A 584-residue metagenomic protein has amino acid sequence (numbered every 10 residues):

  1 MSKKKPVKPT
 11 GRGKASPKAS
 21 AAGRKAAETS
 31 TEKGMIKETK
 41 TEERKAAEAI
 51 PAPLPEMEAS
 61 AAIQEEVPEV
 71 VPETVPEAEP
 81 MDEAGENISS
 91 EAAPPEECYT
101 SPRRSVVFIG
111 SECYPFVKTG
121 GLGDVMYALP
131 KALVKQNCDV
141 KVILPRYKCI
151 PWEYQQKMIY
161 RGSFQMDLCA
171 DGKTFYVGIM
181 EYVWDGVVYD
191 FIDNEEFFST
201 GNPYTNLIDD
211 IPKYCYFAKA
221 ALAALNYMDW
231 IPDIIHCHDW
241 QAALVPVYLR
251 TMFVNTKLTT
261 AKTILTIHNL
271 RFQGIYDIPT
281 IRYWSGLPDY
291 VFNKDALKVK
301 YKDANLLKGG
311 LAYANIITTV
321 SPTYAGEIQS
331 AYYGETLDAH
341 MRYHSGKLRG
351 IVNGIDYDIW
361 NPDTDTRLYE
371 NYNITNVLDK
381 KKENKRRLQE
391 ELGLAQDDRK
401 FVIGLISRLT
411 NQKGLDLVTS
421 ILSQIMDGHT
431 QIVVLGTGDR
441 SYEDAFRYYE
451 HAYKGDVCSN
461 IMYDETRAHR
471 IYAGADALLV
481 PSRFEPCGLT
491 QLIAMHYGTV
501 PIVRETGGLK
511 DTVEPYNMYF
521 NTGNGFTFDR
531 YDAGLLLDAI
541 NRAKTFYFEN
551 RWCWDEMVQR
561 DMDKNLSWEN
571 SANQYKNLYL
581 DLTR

Functional and structural regions predicted by a protein language model:
S2-K18, K33-K40, P68-E69, P76-R584: Catalytic cores of nucleotide-sugar-dependent glycosyltransferases that transfer UDP/GDP/TDP-activated
A19, A27-S30: A charge-rich, low-complexity, intrinsically flexible signal that marks solvent-exposed coils, linkers, repeats
A22: A short, cysteine/histidine-rich metal-binding "knuckle" motif
K40-T41, M57: Acidic/Ser-Thr/Pro-Gly-rich, low-complexity N-terminal segments of Actinobacterial cell-envelope proteins
